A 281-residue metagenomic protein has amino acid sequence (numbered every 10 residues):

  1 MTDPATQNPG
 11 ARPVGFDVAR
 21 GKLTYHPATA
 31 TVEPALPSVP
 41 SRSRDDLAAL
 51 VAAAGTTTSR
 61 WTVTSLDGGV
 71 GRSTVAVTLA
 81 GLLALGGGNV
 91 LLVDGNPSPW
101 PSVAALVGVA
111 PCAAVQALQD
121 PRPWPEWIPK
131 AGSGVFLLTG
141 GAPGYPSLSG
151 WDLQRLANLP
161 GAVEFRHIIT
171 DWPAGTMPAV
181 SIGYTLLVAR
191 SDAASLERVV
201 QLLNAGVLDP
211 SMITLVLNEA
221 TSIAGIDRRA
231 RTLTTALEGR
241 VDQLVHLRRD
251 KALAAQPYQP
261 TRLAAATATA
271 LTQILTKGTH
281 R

Functional and structural regions predicted by a protein language model:
M1-L66: Extreme N-terminal, non-catalytic leader segments that precede Walker-type/kinase nucleotide-binding cores
A53-A105, G161: Walker A/P-loop phosphate-binding motif and the immediately C-terminal alpha-helix
V63-T64, V93-D94, T139-G141, I169-D171 (+2 more regions): Conserved beta-strand segments of the P-loop GTPase G domain that flank and frequently precede/overlap
G86-L137: Phosphate-binding loop that captures ATP/GTP phosphates
F136-S181, L196: Phosphate-binding/switch loop-helix module in NTP-utilizing enzymes
I182-V200, T221-I226: Conserved Switch II/interswitch segment of TRAFAC-class P-loop GTPases
R198-I213, T234: Conserved C-terminal guanine-recognition region of P-loop GTPase G domains, centered on the G4
E219-T221, G225-A268, T272: Beta-strand-loop-alpha "switch" segments that mediate conformational coupling across diverse proteins
